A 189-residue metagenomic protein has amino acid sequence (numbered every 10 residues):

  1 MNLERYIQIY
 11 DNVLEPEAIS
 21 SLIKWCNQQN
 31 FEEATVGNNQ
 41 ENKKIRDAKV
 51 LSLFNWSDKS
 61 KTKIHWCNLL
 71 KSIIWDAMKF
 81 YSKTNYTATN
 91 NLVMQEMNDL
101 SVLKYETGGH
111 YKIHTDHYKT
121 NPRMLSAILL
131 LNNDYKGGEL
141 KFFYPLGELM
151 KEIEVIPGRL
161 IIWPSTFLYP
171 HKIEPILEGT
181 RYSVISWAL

Functional and structural regions predicted by a protein language model:
M1-L160, F167-L189: Fe(II)/2-oxoglutarate oxygenase catalytic core
